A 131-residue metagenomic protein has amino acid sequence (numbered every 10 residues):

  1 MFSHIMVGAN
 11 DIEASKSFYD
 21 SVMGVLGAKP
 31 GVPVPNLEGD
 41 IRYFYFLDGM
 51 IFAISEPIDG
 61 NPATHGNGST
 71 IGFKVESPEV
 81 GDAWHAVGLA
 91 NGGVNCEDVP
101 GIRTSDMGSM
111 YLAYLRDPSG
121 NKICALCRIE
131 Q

Functional and structural regions predicted by a protein language model:
M1-S3: Extreme N-terminal starter segment of soluble prokaryotic enzymes
V7-I51: Core segments of cupin and vicinal oxygen chelate
N10-A14, G72-P118: Vicinal oxygen chelate
V32, E97-D98, I129: A generic structural-conservation signal
V32, I41-A83, A90: Long, continuous compositionally biased terminal/linker segments
S105, R128-Q131: A short acidic/small-residue loop/turn micro-motif
